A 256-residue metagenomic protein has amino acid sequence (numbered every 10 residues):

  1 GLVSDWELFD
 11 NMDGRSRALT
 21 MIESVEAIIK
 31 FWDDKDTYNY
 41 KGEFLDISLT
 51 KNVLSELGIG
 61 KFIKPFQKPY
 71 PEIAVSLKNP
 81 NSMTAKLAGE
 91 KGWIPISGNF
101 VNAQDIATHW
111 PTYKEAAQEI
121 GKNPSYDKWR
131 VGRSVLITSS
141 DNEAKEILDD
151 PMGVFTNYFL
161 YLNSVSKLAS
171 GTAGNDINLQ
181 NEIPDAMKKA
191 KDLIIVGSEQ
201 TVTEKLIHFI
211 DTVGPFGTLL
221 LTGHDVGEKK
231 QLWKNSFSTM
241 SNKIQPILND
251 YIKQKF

Functional and structural regions predicted by a protein language model:
G1-F256: Active-site-adjacent structural elements that line small-molecule/cofactor binding pockets in enzymes
